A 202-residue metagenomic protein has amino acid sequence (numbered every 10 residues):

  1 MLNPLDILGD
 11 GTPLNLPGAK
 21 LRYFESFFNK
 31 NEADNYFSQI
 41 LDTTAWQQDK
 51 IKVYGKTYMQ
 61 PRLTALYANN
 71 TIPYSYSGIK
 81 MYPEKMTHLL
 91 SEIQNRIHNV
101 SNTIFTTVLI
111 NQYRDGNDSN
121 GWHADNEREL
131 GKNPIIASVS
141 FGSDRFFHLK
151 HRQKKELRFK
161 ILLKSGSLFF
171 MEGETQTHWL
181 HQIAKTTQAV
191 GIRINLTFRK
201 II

Functional and structural regions predicted by a protein language model:
M1-I202: Non-heme Fe(II) oxygenase metal-center motifs and adjacent flexible, charged/small-residue loops
